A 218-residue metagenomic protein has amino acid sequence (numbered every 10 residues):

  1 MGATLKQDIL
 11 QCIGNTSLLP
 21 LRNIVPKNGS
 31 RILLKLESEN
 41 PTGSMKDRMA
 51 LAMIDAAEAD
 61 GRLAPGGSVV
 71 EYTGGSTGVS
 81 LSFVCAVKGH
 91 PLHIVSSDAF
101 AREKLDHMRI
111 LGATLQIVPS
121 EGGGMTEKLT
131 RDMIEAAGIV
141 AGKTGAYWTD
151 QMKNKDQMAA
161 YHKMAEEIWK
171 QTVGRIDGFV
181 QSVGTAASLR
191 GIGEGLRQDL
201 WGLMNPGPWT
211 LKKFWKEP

Functional and structural regions predicted by a protein language model:
M1-P218: PLP-dependent amino-acid enzyme catalytic core
